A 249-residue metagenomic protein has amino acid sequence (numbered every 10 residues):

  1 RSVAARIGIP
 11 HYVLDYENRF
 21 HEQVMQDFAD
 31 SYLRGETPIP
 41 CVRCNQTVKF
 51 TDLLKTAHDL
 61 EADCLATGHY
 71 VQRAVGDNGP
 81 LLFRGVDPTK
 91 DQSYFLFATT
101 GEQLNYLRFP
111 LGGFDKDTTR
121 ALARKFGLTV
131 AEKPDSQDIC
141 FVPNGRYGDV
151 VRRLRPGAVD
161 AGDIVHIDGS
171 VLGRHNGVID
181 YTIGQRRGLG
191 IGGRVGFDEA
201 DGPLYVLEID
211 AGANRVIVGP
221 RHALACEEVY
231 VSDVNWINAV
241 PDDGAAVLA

Functional and structural regions predicted by a protein language model:
R1-A98, R108, K116-T118, R124 (+2 more regions): ATP-dependent adenylation/nucleotidyltransferase module used to activate substrates
A66-A249: AMP-forming adenylation/ATP pyrophosphatase catalytic core
